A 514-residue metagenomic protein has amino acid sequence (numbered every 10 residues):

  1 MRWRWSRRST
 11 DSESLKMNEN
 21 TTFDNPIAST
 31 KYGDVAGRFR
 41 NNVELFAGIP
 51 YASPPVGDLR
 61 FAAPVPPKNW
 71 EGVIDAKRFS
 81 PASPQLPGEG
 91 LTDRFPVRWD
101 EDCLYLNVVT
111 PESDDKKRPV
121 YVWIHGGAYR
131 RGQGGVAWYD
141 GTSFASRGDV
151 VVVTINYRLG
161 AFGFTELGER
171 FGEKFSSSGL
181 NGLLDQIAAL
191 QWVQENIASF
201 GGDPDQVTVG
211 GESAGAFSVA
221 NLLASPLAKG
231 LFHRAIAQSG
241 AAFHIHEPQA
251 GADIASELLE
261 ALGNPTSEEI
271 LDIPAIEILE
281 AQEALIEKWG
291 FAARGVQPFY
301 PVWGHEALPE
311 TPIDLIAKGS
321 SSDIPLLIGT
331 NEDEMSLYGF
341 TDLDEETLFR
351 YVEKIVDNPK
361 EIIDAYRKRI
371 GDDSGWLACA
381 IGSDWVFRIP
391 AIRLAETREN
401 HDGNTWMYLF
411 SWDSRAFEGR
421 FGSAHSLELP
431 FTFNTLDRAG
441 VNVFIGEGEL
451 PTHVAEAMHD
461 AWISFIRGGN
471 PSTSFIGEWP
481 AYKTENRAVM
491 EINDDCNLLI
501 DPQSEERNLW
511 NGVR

Functional and structural regions predicted by a protein language model:
R2-T10, L15-L180, P204, G295 (+4 more regions): Non-catalytic accessory segments of hydrolases
F175-A198: Alpha/beta-hydrolase active-site loop
N181-G182, S213-A216: Active-site loop->helix "elbow" adjoining a glycine-rich segment at hydrolase catalytic centers
E195, K229, R234, Q238-E353 (+1 more regions): Substrate-access "cap/lid" subdomains that shape and gate the entrance to catalytic or ligand-binding pockets
F200-E212: Alpha/beta-hydrolase fold nucleophile elbow
G211-A214, P226, S239: Catalytic nucleophile serine of serine hydrolases, specifically the conserved "nucleophile elbow" pentapeptide
A216-A228: Short glycine-enriched nucleophile-adjacent loop and the immediately C-terminal alpha-helix near the catalytic center
I389-R514: Mobile gating loops/cap/lid regions near enzyme active sites that modulate substrate access
